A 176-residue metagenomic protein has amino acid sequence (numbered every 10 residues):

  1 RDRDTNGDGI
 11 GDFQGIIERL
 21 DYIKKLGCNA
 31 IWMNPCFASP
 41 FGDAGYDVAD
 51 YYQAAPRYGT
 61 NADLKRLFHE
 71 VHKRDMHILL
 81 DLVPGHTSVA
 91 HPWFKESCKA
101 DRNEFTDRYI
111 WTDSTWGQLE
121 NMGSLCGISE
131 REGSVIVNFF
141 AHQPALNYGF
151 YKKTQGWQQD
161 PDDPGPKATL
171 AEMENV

Functional and structural regions predicted by a protein language model:
D2-T5, Y22-R66, M76, P84-H91: Aromatic-lined carbohydrate-binding/catalytic grooves of carbohydrate-active enzymes
T5, G9, D101: Acidic, glycine-anchored loop motifs typical of Ca2+
I16-R19, D63, L67, T169-V176: Alpha-helical packing segments of well-folded alpha/beta enzyme cores
D21-A38, N121-V137: Conserved oxyanion/phosphate-binding beta-strand-loop segments in alpha/beta enzyme cores
W32, L79, H142, L146: Conserved Rossmann-like nucleotide-binding pocket used by diverse enzymes that bind dinucleotide cofactors
V71-L80: Transmembrane beta-barrel strand/turn architecture of Gram-negative outer membrane proteins
S88-V176: Alpha-amylase-like alpha-glycosidases and glucanotransferases acting on alpha-linked glucans and related
